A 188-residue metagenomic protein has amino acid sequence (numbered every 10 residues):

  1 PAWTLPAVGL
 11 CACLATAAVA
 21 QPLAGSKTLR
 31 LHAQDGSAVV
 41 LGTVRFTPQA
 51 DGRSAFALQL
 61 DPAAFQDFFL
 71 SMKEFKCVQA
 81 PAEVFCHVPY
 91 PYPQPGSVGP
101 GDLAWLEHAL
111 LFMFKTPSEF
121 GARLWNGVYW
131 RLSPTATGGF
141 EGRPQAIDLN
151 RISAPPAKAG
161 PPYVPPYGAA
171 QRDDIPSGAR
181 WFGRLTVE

Functional and structural regions predicted by a protein language model:
P1-V8: Bacterial N-terminal signal peptides that target proteins for export
C11-C13: Cysteine-centered motifs
A15-A17: N-terminal signal peptide c-region/cleavage motif recognized by signal peptidases
L23-A136, R143-Q145, R151-E188: Central antiparallel beta-sheet cores of small beta-barrel/beta-sandwich binding domains
